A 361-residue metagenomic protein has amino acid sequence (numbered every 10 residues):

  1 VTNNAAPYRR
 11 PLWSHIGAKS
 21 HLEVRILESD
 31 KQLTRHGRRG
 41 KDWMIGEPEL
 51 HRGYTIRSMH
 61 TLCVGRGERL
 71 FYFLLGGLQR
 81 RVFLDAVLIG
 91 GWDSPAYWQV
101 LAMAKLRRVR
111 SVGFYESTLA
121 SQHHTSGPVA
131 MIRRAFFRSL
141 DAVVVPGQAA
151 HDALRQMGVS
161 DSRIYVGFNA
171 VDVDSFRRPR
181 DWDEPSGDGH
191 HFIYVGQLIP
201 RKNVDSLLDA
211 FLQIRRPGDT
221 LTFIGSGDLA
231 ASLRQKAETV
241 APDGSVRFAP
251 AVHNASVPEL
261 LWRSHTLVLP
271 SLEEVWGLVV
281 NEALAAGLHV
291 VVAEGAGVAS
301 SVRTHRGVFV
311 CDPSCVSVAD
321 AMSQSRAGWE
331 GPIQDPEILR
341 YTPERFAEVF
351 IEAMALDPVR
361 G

Functional and structural regions predicted by a protein language model:
P95, V109-G127, S139-A142: A short, histidine- and acid-enriched strand-loop-helix "catalytic/donor-clamping" loop that lines the nucleotide-sugar
R134, R138-P179, G187: Donor nucleotide-sugar binding/catalytic pocket of nucleotide-sugar-dependent glycosyltransferases
E184-K202, L208-F211, T222: Conserved donor-binding/catalytic core segment of Leloir-type glycosyltransferases
R234-V252: Nucleotide-activated donor-binding/catalytic signature segment of Leloir-type glycosyltransferases, i.e., the conserved
L272: Aromatic "clamp/platform" in nucleotide-sugar-dependent glycosyltransferases that forms part of the donor/acceptor
H289-A293: Short hydrophobic beta-strand element within catalytic cores of glycosyltransferases and related nucleotide-activated
T304, V308-V316, M322-G328: Conserved acidic donor-binding segment of nucleotide-sugar-dependent glycosyltransferases
A327-D357: A charged, aromatic-enriched C-terminal amphipathic alpha-helix characteristic of glycosyltransferases across folds
